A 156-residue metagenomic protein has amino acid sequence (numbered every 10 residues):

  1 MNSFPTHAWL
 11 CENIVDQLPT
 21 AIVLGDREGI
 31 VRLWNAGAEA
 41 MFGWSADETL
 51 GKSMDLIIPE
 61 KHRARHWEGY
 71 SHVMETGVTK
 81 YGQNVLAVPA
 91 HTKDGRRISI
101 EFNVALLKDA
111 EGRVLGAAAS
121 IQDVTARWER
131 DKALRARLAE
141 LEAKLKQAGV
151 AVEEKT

Functional and structural regions predicted by a protein language model:
P5, W9, W128-K146, V150: Sensory-domain boundary/capping and coupling elements
H7, G37, A46, L50 (+3 more regions): PAS/LOV-family and closely related PAS-like sensory domains
Q17-L18, A148: C-terminal helix caps at helix-to-loop junctions of PAS-family sensory domains and analogous signal-transducing helical
A21-L24, P89, K146: Conserved beta-strand cores of small sensory beta-sandwich domains that regulate signal transduction, primarily PAS/PAC
I22-V23, V31, V152: Short hydrophobic secondary-structure edge segments in sensory/regulatory modules of signaling proteins
E28, R32-A40, K52: PAS/LOV sensory domain surfaces, especially short acidic/polar patches at coil-to-helix junctions
F102-V104, I121: Sensory-domain boundary capping and coupling elements
R113-D123: PAS-family sensory domains
